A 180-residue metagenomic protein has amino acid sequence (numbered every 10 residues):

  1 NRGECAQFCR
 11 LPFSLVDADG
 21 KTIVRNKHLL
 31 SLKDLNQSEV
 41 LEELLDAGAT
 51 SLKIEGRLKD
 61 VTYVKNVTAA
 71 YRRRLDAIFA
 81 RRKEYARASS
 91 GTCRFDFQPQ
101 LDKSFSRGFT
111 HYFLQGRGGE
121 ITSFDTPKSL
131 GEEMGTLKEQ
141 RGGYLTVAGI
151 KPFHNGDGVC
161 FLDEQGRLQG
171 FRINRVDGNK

Functional and structural regions predicted by a protein language model:
N1-K180: Surface-exposed amphipathic alpha-helical tracts and adjacent flexible/coil segments at the periphery of soluble enzymes
